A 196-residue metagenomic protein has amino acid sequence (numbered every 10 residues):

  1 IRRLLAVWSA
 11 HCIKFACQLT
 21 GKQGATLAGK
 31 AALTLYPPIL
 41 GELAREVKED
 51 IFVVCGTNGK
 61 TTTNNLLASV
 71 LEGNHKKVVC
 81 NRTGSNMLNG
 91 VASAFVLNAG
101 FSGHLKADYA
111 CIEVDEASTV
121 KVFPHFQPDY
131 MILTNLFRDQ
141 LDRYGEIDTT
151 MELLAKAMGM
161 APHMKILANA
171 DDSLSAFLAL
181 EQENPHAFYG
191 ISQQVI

Functional and structural regions predicted by a protein language model:
I1-V53, E72-N74, N89-A99: Short, basic phosphate-binding NTP loop
P37-G84, A155: Walker A (P-loop) phosphate-binding motif
E49, F137-I196: Acidic, Mg2+-coordinating active-site environments of NTP-dependent enzymes
I51, D108-C111, K165: Residue-level preference for the first positions of well-ordered beta-strands
F52, V79, Y130-I132, L167 (+1 more regions): Hydrophobic/aromatic beta-strand patches that form the interior of the parallel beta-sheet core in alpha/beta enzyme
E72-G73, D129-R138: Gly-rich Lys/Arg/Thr-decorated short loops/hinges at beta-loop-alpha junctions or inter-strand turns that position
N74, F126-Q127, E181-N184: Short, structured coil segments at secondary-structure junctions
G90-L133: Conserved nucleotide-sensing/catalytic segment adjacent to the nucleotide-binding pocket in NTP-handling enzymes
